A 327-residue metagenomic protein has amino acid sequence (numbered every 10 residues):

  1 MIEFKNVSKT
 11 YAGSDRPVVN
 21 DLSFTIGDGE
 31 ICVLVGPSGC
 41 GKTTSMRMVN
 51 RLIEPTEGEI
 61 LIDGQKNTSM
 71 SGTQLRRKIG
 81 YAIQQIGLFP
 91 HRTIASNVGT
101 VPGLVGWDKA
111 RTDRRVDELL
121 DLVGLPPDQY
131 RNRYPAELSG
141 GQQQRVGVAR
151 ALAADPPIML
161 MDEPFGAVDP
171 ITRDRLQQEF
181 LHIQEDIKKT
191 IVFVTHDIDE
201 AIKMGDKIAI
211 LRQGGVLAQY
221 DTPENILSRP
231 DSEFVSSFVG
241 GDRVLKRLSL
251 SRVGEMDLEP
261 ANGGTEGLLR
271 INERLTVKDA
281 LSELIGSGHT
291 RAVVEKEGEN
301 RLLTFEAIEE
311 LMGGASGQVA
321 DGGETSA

Functional and structural regions predicted by a protein language model:
V35-P37: The feature captures the beta-strand-to-loop junction immediately N-terminal to the Walker
N50: Helix-to-loop junction immediately C-terminal to a conserved catalytic motif
K66-G80, L104: ABC ATPase NBD coupling module
I94-G103, D113, D117: Short helical segment in ABC ATPase nucleotide-binding domains corresponding to the A-loop/adjacent helical element
A110-Q129: Conserved ABC ATPase "signature" region
R133-L138, Q142: Conserved ABC ATPase signature
A153-P157: A short, proline-enriched helix->beta-strand linker immediately N-terminal to the Walker B motif in ABC-type P-loop
